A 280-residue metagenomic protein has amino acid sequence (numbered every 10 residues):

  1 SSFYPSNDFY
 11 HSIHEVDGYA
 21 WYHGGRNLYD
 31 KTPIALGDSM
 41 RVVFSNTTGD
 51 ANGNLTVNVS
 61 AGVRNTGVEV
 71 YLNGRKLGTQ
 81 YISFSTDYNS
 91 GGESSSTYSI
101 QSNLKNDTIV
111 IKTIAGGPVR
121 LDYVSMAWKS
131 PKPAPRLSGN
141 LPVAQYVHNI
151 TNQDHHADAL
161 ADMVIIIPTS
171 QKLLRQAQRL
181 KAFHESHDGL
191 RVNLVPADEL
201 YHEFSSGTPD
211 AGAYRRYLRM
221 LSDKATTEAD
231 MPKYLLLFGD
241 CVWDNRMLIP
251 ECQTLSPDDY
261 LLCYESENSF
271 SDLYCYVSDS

Functional and structural regions predicted by a protein language model:
S1-S170, R175, A182-H187, E203-S280: Structured catalytic cores of large enzymes
D188-V192: A generic structural motif
L194-P196: A structural preference for short, hydrophobic beta-strand core positions in alpha/beta folds
E199-Y201: Short acidic loop-to-helix transition motifs that present clustered carboxylates
